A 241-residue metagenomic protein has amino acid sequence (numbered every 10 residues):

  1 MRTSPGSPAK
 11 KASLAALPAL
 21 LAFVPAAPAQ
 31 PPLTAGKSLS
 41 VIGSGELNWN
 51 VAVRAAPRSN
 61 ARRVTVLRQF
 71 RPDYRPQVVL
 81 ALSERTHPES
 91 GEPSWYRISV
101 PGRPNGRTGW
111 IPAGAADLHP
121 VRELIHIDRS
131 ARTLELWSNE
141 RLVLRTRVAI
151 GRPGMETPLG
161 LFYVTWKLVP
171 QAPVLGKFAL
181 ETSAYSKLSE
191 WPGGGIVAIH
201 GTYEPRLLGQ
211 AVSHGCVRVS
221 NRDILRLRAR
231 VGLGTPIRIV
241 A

Functional and structural regions predicted by a protein language model:
T3-L14: Bacterial N-terminal signal peptides that target proteins for export
A15-F23: Bacterial N-terminal signal peptides
P25-A29: Sec/Tat signal peptide C-region and signal peptidase I cleavage site
P31-P88: Beta-loop motif signature
P31-V41, S99-I127: Boundary regions of SH3-family modules and the immediately adjacent low-complexity/disordered segments in eukaryotic
P72-A115: SH3/SH3-like beta-barrel superfamily modules
G102, A115-L124, R152-Y163, L168-A241: Exported/periplasmic cell-wall-interacting domains
A113-G151: A structural motif detector for short, solvent-exposed N-terminal "entry" segments of globular domains
